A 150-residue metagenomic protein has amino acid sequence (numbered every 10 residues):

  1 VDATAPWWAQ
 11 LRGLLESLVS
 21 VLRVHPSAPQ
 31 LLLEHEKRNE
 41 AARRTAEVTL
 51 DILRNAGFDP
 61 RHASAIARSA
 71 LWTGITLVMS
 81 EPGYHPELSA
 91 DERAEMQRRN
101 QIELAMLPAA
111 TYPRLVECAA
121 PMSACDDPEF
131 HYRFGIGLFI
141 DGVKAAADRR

Functional and structural regions predicted by a protein language model:
V1, A28-L31, N55, E117 (+1 more regions): General structural signal for alpha-helix termini and helix-helix connectors
V1-R44, P60-A63, A67-A70: Hydrophobic alpha-helical connector segments
D2-T4, L33-E36, V78, Y84-H85 (+1 more regions): A short, structure-level motif marking secondary-structure boundaries and short turns
S20, R68-I75, E117, G137 (+1 more regions): Generic alpha-helical structural context detector
V21-H25, D51, N55-D59, I140 (+1 more regions): Secondary-structure boundary elements
V48-I102: A contiguous pocket-lining binding segment that forms or flanks enzyme active sites
G83-R150: C-terminal peripheral helix-coil segments that are non-catalytic and often amphipathic
